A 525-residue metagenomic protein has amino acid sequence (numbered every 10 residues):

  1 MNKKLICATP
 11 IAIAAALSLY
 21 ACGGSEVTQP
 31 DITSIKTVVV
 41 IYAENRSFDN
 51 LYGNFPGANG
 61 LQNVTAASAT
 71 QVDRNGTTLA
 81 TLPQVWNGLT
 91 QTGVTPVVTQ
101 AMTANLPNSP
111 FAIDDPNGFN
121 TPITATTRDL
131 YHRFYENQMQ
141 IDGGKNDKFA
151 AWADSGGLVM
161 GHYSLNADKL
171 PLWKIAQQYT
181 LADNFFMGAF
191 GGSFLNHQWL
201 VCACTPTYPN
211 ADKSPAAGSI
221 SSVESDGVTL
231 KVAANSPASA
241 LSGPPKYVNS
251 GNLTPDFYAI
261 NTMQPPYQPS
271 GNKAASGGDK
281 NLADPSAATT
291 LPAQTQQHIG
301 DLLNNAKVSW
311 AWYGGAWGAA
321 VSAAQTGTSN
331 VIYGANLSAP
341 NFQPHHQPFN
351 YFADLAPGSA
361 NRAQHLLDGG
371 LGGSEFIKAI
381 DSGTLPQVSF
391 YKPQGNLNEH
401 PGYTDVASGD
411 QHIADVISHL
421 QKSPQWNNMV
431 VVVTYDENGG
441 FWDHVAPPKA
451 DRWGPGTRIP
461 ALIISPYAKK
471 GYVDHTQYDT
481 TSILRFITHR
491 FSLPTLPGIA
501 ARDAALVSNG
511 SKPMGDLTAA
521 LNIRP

Functional and structural regions predicted by a protein language model:
M1-T9: Bacterial N-terminal signal peptides that target proteins for export
S18-A21: C-terminal motif of bacterial Sec signal peptides marking the signal peptidase cleavage site
G24-P525: N-terminal pro-sequences and low-complexity stem/linker regions of secreted or lumenal proteins
